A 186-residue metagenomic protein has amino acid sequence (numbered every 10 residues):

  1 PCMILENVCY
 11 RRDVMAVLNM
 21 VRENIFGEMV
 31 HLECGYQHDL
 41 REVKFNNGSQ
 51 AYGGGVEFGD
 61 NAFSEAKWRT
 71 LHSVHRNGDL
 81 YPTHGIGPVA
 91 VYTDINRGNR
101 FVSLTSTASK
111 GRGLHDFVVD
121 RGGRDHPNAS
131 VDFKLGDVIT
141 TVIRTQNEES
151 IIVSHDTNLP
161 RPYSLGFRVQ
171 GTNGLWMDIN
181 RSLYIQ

Functional and structural regions predicted by a protein language model:
P1-M3, Q186: Short intrinsically disordered, low-complexity coil segments enriched in acidic
M3, V8-D132: Predominantly a Rossmann-like dinucleotide-binding segment in NAD(P)-dependent oxidoreductases
L32, V89, L104, T141-I143 (+2 more regions): Generic structural signal for nonpolar/small residues that stabilize regular secondary structure
N77, I139-T141: Glycine/small-residue-rich pyrophosphate-binding loop that anchors the diphosphate of NDP-sugar donors
N128-I139, Q146-Q186: NAD(P)-dinucleotide binding in Rossmann-like oxidoreductases
